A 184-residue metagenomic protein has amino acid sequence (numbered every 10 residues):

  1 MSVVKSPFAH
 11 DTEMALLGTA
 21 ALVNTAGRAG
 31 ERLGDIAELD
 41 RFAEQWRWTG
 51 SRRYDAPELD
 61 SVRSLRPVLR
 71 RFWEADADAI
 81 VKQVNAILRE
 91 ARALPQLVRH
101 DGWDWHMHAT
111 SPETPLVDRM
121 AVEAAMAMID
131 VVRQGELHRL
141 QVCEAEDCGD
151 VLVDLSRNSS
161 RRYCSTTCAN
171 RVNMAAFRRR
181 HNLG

Functional and structural regions predicted by a protein language model:
M1-V142, E146-D154: Short helix-coil boundary/hinge micro-motifs
V122, V132-R133, T167-A169, F177-R178: Glycine-rich loops and low-complexity Gly/Arg-rich segments that provide flexible linkers or classic glycine-based
D154, N170, M174: Short, non-ligating residues that shape and space the ligands of small metal-coordination modules and catalytic
S159-A169: Cysteine-rich micro-motifs
R178-G184: Contiguous alpha-helical segments
